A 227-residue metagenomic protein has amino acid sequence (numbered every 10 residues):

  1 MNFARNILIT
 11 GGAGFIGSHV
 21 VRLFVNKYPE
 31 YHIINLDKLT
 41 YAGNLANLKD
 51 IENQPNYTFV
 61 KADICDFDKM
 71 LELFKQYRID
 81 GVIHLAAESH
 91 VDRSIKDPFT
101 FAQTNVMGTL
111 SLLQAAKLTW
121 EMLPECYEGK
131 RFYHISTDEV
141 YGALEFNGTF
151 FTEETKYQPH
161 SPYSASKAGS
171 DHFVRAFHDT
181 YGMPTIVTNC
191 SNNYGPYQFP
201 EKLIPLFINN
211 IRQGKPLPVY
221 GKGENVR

Functional and structural regions predicted by a protein language model:
M1-N193, I211: N-terminal Rossmann-like NAD(P)+-binding domain of SDR-like oxidoreductases, especially those catalyzing
T155, E224-R227: Catalytic Tyr-x(3-8)-Lys segment
A168, I186, N193-L206, Q213-K215 (+1 more regions): Glycine/proline-rich active-site loop of Rossmann-fold NAD(P)-dependent oxidoreductases
